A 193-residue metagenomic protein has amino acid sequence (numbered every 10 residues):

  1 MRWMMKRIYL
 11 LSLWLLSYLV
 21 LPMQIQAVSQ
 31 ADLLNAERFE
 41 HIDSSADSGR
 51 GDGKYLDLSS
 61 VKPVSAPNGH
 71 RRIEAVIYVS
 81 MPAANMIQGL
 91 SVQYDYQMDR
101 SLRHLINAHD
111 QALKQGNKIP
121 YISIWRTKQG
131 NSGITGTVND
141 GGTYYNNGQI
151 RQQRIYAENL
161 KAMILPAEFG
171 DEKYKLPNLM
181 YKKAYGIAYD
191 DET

Functional and structural regions predicted by a protein language model:
M1-A27: Classical Sec-dependent N-terminal signal peptides that target proteins to the secretory pathway
A27-L90, D95-T193: N-terminal secretory-pathway/extracellular module detecting exported/lumenal segments and adjacent signal-anchor/first
